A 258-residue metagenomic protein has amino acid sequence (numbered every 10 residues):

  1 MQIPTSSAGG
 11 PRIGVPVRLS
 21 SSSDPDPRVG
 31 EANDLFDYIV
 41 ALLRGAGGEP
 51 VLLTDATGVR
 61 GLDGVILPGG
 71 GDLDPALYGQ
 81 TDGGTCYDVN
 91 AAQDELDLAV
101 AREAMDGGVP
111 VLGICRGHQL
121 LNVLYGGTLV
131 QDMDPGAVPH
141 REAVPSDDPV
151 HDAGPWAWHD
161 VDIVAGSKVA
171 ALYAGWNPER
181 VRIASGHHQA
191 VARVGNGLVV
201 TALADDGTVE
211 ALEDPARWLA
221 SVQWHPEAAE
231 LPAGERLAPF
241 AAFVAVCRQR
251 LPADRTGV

Functional and structural regions predicted by a protein language model:
M1-L112, N122-V130, D134-G175, R182 (+5 more regions): N-terminal beta1-alpha1 cap of cysteine-dependent amidohydrolase-like domains
C115: Conserved G/P- and acidic residue-centered "switch" motifs that form tight phosphate/ATP-binding loops in soluble
H118: The feature captures the ABC ATPase H-loop/switch
A220-Q223: Active-site-proximal beta-strand elements of phosphoester/diester hydrolases
